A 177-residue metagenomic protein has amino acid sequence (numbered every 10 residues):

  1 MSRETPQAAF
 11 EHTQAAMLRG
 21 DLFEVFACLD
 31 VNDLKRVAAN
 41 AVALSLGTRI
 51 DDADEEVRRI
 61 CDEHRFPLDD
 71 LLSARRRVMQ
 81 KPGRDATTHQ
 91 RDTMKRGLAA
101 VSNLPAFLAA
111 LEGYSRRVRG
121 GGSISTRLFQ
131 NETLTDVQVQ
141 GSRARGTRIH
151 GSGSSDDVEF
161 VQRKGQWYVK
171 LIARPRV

Functional and structural regions predicted by a protein language model:
M1, T133-L134: Short amphipathic alpha-helical segments, especially helix-boundary/capping motifs
M1, V139-Q140: Short, positively charged
M1-P82: Short, low-complexity N-terminal intrinsically disordered segments enriched in polar/charged residues
D70, A74, G83-E112, R116-I124 (+2 more regions): Short beta-strand edge/turn micro-motifs at domain boundaries
L134-V139, F160: Short, exposed beta-strand/loop patches in secreted or surface proteins that constitute
